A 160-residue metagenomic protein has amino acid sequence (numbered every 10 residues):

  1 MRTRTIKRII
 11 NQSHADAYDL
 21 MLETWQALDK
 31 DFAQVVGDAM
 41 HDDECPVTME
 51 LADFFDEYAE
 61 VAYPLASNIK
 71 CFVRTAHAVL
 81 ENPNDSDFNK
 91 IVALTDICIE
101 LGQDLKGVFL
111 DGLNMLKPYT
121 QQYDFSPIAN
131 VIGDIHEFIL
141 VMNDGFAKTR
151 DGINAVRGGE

Functional and structural regions predicted by a protein language model:
M1-E160: Sequence/structural signature of long amphipathic alpha-helices that form protein-protein interaction faces
